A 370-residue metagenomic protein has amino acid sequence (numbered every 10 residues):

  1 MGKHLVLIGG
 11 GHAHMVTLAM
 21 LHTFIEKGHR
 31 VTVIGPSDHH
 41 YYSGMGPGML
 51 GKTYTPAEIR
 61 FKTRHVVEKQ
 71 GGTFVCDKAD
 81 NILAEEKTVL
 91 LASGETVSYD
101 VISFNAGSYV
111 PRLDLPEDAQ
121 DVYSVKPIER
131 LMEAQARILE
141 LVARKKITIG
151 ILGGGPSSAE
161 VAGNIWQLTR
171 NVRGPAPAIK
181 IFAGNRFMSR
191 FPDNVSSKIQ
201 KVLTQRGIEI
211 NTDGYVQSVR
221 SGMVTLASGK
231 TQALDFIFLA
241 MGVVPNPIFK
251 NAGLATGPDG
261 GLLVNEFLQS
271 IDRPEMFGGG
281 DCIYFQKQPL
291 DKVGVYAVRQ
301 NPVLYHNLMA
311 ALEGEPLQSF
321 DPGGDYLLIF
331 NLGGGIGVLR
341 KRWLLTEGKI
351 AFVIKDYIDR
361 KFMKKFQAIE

Functional and structural regions predicted by a protein language model:
M1-G72, E160-F191: Beta1-alpha1 glycine-rich phosphate/pyrophosphate-binding loop at the start of Rossmann-like nucleotide-binding domains
M1-H4, K69-G150, F238: FAD-binding core/adjacent interface of flavoenzyme oxidoreductases
I8, S98-Y109, V216, A233-V243 (+1 more regions): Short hydrophobic core segments
F74-D77, N81, T169-E266: A Rossmann-like FAD-binding core segment of flavoenzymes
Q120-K145, T231-R299, H306-N307: FAD-site-proximal beta/loop scaffold in flavoenzymes
A134-A176: Rossmann-like NAD(P)H-binding beta-loop-alpha module
R170, V295-G323, I329: Internal hydrophobic alpha-helix adjacent to the cofactor/substrate pocket in enzyme cavities
G334-E370: C-terminal auxiliary extensions adjacent to catalytic cores
